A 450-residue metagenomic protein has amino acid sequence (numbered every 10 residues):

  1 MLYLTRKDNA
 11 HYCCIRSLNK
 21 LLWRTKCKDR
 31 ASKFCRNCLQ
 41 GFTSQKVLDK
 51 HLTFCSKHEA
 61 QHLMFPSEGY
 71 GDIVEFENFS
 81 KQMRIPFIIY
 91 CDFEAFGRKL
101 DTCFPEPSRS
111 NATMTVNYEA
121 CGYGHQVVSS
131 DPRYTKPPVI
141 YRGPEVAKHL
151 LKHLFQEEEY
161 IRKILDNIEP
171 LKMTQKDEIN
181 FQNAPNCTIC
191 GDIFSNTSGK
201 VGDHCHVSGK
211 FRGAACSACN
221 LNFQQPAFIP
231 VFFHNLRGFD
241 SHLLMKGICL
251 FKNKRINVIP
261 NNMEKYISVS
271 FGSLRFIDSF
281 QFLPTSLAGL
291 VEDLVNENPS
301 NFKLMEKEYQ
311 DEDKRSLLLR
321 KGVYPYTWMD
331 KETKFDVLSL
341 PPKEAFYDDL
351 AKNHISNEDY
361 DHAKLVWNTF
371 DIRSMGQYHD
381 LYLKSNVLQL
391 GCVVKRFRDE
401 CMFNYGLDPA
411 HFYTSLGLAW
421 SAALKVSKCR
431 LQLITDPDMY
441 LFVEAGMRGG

Functional and structural regions predicted by a protein language model:
M1-G450: Metal-dependent nucleotidyl/phosphoryl-transfer cores and adjacent nucleic-acid-binding surfaces
